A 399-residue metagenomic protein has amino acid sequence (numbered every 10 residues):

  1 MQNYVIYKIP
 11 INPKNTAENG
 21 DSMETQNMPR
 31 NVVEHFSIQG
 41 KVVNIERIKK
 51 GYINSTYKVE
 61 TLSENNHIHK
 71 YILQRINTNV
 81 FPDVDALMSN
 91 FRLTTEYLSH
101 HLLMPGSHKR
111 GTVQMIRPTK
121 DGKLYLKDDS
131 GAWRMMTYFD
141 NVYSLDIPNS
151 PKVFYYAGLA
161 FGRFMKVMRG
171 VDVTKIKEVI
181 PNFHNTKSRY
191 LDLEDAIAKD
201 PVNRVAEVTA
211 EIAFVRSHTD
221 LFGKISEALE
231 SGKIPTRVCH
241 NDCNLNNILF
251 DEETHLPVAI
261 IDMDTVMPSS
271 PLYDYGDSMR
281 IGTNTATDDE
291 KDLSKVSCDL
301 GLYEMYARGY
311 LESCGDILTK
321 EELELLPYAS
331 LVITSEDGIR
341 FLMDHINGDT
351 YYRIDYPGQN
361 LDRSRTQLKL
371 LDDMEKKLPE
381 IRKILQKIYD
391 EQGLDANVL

Functional and structural regions predicted by a protein language model:
Y7-S22: Short, Lys/Arg-enriched N-terminal segments with co-localized hydrophobic residues within the first ~10-30 amino acids
M23-V43: Juxta-kinase regulatory segment immediately upstream of eukaryotic protein kinase catalytic domains
E46, K50, R75, P82-D85 (+7 more regions): ATP-dependent phospho-/nucleotidyl transfer catalytic cores
Y52-S55, E60-L62, H69-Y71, I76-L191 (+2 more regions): Conserved ATP-binding subdomain of kinase catalytic cores across diverse folds
T137, G309-S330: Hydrophobic alpha-helical bundle architecture
N247-D277, I281-T285: Catalytic activation segment of kinase domains across protein kinase-like and atypical kinase folds
L272-D316, V332-Y351: Active-site activation/catalytic loop segments of kinase-like enzymes and analogous catalytic loops in related
E336-L399: ATP/Mg2+ or Mg2+-diphosphate-binding catalytic cores that bind nucleotide phosphates or diphosphates via glycine-rich
